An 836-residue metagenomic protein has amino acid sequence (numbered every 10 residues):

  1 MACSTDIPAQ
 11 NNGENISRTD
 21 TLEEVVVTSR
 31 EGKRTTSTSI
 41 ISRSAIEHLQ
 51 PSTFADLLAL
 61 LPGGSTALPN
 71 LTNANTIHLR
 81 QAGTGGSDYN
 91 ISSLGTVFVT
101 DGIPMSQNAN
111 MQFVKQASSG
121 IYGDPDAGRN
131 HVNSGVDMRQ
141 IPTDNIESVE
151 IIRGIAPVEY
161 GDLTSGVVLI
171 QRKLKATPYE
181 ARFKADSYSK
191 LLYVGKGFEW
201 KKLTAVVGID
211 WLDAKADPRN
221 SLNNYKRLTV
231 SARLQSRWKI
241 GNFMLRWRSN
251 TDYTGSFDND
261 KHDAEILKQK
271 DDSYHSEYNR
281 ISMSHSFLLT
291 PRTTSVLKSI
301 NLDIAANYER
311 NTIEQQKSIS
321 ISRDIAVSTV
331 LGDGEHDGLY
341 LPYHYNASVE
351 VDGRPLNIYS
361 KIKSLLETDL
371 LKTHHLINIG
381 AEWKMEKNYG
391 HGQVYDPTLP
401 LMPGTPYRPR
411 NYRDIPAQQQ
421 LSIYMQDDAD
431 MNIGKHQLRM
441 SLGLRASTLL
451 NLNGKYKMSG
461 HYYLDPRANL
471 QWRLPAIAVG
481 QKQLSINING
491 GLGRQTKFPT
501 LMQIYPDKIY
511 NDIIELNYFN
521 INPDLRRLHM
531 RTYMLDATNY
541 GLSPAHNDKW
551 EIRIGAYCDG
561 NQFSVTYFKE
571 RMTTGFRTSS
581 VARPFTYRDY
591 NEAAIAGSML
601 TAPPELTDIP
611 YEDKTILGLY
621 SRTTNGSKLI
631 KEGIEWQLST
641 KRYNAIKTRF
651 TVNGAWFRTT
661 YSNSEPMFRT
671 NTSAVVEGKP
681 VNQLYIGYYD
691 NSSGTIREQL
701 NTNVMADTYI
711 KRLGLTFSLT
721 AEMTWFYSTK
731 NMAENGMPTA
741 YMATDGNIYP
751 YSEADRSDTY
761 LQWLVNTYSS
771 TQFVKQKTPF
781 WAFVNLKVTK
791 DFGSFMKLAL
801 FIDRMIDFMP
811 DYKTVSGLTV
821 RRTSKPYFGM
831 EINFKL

Functional and structural regions predicted by a protein language model:
I7-E47: Short, acidic, small-residue-rich periplasmic hinge/interaction motif at the N-terminus of Gram-negative outer-membrane
F54-L57, T76-H78, V99, G135-R139 (+1 more regions): N-terminal periplasmic accessory domains that precede and gate Gram-negative outer-membrane beta-barrel machines
A59-G120: Extracytoplasmic beta-strand/coil segments of soluble accessory domains associated with Gram-negative outer-membrane
I103-I151: Short acidic/polar hinge/loop motifs at secondary-structure boundaries that mediate gating or recognition
S119-G123, M572-T574, S580, E722-T767 (+1 more regions): C-terminal beta-signal and adjacent terminal beta-strands/loops of Gram-negative outer-membrane beta-barrel proteins
I146, E180-D213, N220-N301: Transmembrane beta-barrel wall of Gram-negative outer-membrane proteins
W238-T254, Y274-K455, A476, G633-E635 (+1 more regions): Face-selective signature of the C-terminal outer-membrane beta-barrel domain
I433-L438, Y590-A733: Gram-negative outer-membrane beta-barrel transporters
